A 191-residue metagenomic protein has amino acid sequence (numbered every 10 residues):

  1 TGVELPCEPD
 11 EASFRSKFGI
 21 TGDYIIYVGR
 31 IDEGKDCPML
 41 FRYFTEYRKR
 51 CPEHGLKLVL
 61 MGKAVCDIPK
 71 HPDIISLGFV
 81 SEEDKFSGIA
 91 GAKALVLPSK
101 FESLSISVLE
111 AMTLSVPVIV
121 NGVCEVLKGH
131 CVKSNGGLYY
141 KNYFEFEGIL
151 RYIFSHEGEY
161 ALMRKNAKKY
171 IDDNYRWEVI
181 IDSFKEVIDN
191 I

Functional and structural regions predicted by a protein language model:
T1-E8, D32, V65: Short beta-strand->alpha-helix junction loop in the catalytic core of nucleotide-activated group-transfer enzymes
G19-K35, F41-E46, V59: Conserved donor-binding/catalytic core segment of Leloir-type glycosyltransferases
G62-F86, A94: Nucleotide-activated donor-binding/catalytic signature segment of Leloir-type glycosyltransferases, i.e., the conserved
P69, V123-S134, L138-Y139: Short acidic/histidine- and often glycine-rich active-site loop of Leloir-type glycosyltransferases that engages
K100: Aromatic "clamp/platform" in nucleotide-sugar-dependent glycosyltransferases that forms part of the donor/acceptor
P117-N121: Short hydrophobic beta-strand element within catalytic cores of glycosyltransferases and related nucleotide-activated
K133, G137-F144, Y152-E157: Conserved acidic donor-binding segment of nucleotide-sugar-dependent glycosyltransferases
Y152, E159-D173, S183-E186: A short, well-ordered alpha-helix in the C-terminal region of glycosyltransferases
